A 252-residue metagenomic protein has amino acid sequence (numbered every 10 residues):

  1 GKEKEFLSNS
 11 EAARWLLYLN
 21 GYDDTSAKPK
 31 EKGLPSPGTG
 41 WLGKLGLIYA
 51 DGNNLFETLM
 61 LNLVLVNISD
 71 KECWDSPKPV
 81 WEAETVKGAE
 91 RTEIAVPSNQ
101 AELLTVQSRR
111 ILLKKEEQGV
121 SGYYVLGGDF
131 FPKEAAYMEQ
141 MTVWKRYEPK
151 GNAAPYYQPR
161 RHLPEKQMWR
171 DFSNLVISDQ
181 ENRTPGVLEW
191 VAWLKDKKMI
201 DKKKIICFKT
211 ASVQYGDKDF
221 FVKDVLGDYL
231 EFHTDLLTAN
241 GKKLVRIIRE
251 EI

Functional and structural regions predicted by a protein language model:
G1, Y18-I252: Extended alpha-helical scaffolding segments
S8-E11: Short Cys/His-rich metal-coordination motifs, predominantly Zn2+-binding knuckles/fingers
A13-L16: Short functional micro-motifs and their immediate structural scaffolds
